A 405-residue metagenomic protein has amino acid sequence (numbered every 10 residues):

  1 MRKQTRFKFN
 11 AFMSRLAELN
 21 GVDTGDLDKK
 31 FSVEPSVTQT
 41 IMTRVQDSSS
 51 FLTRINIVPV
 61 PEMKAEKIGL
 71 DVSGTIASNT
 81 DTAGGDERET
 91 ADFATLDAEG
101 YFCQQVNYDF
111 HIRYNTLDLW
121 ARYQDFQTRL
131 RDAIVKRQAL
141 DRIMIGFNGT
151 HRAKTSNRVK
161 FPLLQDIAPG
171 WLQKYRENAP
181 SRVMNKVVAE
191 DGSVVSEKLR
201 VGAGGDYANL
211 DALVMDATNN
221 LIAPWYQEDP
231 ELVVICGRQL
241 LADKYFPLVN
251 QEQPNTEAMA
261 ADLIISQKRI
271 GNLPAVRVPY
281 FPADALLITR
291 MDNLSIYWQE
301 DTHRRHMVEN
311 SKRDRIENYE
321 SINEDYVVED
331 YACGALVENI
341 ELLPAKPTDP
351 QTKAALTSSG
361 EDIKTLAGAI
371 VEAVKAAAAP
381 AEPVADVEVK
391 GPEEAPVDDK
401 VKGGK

Functional and structural regions predicted by a protein language model:
R2-S14, G25-S48, D166-G192, S196-G204 (+6 more regions): Sequence/fold signature of self-assembling virion shell proteins
V22, D26, F51, A139-F147 (+4 more regions): Intrinsically disordered or highly flexible coil/loop and linker segments, enriched in small and charged/polar residues
F31-H111, L164: Assembly/oligomerization interface modules of large self-assembling protein complexes
A98, Q105-N107, R131, D229-E231 (+1 more regions): Extracellular structured ligand-interaction cores
Y114-A212: Alpha-helical scaffold segments that mediate packing/assembly in large oligomeric complexes
A212-L221: Phosphate-interacting basic helix/loop segments used at nucleotide- and nucleic-acid interfaces
P224, I235: Beta-rich carbohydrate-recognition and catalytic domains
